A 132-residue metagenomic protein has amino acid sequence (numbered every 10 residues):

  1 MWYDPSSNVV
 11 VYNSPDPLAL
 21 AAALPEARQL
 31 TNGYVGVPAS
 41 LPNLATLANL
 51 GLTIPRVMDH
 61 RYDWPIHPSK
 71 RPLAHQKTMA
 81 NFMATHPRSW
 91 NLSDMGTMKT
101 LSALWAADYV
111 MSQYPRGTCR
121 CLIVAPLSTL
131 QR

Functional and structural regions predicted by a protein language model:
M1-R56: Charged, low-complexity intrinsically disordered regions
P25, P115-R116: Residue-level recognition of short, structured coil/turn motifs that connect secondary structure elements
T53-D94, L101: Conserved pre-motif I regulatory segment
A84, S112-P115: Residue-level signal for alpha-helix termini/capping positions
T100-W105, G117-R132: Conserved Walker A/P-loop ATP-binding site and its immediately adjacent core in helicase/helicase-like ATPase domains
